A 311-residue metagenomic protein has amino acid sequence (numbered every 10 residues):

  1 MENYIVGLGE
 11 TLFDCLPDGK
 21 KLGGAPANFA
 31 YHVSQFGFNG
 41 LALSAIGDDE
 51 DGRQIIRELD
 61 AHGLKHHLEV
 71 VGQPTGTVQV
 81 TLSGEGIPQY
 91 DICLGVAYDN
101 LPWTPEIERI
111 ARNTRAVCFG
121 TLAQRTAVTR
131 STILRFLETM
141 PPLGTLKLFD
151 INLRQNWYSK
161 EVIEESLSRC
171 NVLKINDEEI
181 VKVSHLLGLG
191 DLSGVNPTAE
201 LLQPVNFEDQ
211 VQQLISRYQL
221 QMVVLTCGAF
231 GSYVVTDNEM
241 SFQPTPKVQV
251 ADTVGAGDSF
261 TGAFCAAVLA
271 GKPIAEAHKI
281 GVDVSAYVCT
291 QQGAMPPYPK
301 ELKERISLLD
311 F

Functional and structural regions predicted by a protein language model:
M1-L64, V78, S83, Q249-A251: Glycine-rich phosphate/adenosyl-contacting loop at the front of the ribokinase-like
M1-N3, L186-F311: Conserved phosphate-binding/catalytic region of the ribokinase-like
V33, N176, G257: Short, conserved phosphate/pyrophosphate- and ester-handling motifs at nucleotide-, phospho-/glycolipid
N39, L146, V172, Q221-M222: Proline-centered loop/turn at the N-terminus of a beta-strand
N39-T121, I306-F311: Conserved N-terminal subdomain of the carbohydrate kinase-like
R109-I110, E165-S166, S216: Structural alpha-helical scaffold elements that stabilize or flank donor/cofactor-binding regions in carbohydrate
A116, T121-D209, G231: Conserved beta-alpha-beta core of the PfkB/ribokinase-like small-molecule kinase fold
